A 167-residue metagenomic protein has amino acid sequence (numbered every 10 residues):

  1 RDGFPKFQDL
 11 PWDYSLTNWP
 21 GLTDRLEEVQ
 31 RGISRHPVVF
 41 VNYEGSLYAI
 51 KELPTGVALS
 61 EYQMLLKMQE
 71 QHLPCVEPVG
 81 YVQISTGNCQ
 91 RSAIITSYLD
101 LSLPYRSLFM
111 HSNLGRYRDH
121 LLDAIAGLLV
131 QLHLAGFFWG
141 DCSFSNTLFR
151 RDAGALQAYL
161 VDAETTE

Functional and structural regions predicted by a protein language model:
K6-G140, L156: Conserved ATP-binding subdomain of kinase catalytic cores across diverse folds
F138, F144-E167: Catalytic activation segment of kinase domains across protein kinase-like and atypical kinase folds
